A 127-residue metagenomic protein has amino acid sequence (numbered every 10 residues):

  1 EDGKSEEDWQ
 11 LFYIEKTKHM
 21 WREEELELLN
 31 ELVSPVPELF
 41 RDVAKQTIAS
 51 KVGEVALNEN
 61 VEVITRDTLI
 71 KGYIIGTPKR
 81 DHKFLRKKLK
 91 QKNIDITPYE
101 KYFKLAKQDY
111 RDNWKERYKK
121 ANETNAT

Functional and structural regions predicted by a protein language model:
E1-T127: Non-catalytic accessory segments flanking P-loop/AAA+ NTPase cores
